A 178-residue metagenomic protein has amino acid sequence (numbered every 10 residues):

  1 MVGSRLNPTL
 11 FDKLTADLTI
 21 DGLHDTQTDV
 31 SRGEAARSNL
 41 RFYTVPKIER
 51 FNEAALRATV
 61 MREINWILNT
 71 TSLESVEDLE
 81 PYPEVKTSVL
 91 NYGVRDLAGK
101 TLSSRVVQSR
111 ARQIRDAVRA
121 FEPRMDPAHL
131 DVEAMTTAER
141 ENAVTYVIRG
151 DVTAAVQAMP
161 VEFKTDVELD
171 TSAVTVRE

Functional and structural regions predicted by a protein language model:
M1-L102, T153-E178: Immediate N-terminus of the mature polypeptide
K86, N91-M135: Acidic, low-complexity glycine/serine/threonine-rich segments
Q108, R112, H129-E178: Short, Lys/Arg-rich amphipathic alpha-helical interaction segments that bind nucleic acids or acidic protein surfaces
